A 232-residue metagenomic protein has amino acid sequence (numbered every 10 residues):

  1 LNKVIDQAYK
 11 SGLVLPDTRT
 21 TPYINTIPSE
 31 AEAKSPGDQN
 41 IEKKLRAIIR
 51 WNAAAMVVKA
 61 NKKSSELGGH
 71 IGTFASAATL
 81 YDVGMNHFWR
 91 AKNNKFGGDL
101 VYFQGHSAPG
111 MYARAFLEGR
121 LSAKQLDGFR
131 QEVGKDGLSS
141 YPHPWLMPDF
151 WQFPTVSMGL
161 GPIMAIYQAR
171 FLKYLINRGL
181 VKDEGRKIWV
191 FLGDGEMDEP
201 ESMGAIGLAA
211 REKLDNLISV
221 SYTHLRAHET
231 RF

Functional and structural regions predicted by a protein language model:
K3-N25: Terminal amphipathic helices with adjacent charged low-complexity linkers/tails
N25-D38: Short, contiguous pre-domain boundary segments
G37, I41-I49, A53-K62, F74-E212: Cofactor-binding active-site loop characterized by glycine-rich and histidine/acidic residues
E66: Conserved, well-structured beta-alpha core segment at the onset of a catalytic domain
G69-T73: Core catalytic machinery and nucleic-acid-binding channels of phosphodiester-processing enzymes
Y102-F103, I218-Y222: Short internal beta-strands
D215: Short acidic/polar active-site loop segments enriched in Thr and Asp
T223-F232: Conserved small/polar residues in nucleotide/adenosyl-binding loops
